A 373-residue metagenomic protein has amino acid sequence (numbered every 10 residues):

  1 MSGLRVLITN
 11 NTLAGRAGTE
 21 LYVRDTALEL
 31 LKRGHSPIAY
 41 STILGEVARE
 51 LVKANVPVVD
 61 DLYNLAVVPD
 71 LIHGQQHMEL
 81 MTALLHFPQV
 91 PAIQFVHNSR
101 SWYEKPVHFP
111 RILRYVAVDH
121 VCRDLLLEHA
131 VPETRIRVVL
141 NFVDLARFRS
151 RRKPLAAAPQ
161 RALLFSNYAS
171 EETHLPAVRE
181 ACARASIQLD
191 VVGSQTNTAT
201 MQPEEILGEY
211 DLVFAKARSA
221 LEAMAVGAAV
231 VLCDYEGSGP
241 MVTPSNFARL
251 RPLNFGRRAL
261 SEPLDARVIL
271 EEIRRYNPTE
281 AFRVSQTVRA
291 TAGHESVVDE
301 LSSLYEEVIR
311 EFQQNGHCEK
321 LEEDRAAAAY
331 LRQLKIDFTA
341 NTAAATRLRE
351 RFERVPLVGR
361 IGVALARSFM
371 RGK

Functional and structural regions predicted by a protein language model:
L7, V116, R137-R147, P154-E172: Conserved donor-binding/catalytic core segment of Leloir-type glycosyltransferases
N10-Y22, S170-T173: A short, glycine/small-residue-rich beta-strand->loop->alpha-helix junction that serves as a flexible
G18, K153-L155, L260-A326: A charged, aromatic-enriched C-terminal amphipathic alpha-helix characteristic of glycosyltransferases across folds
G74-E79, V96: Short His-centered aromatic/hydrophobic patch
E104-V107, L127-E128, F142-A158, M201-Q202: Acidic anion/phosphate-binding donor-loop and adjacent secondary structure in glycosyltransferase catalytic cores
L113-L125, P132-F148, N315: Donor nucleotide-sugar binding/catalytic pocket of nucleotide-sugar-dependent glycosyltransferases
R218-R283, T287: Catalytic binding pocket for nucleotide-activated donors in carbohydrate/polymer assembly enzymes
L321-K373: Boundary detector for helix-to-coil junctions that initiate low-complexity/charged tails
